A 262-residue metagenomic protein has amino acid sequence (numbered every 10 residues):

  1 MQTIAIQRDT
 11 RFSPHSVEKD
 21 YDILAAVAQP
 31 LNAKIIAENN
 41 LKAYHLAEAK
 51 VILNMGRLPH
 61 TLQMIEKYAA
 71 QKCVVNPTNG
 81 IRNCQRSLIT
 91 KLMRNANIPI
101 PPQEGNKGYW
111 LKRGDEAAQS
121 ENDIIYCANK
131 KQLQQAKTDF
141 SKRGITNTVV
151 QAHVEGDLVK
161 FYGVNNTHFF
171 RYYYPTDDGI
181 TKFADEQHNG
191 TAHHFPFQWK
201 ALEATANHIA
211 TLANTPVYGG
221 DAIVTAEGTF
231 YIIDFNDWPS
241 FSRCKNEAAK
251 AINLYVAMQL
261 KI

Functional and structural regions predicted by a protein language model:
M1-P14, L88, L212-A213, Y218-G219 (+1 more regions): N-terminal non-globular leader segments, chiefly Sec-dependent signal peptides
I4-Q7, A70-Q71, N79-V159, P196 (+1 more regions): Active-site nucleotide/adenylate-binding loops and adjacent lid/helix of ATP-dependent enzymes
R8-P102, A117: Conserved N-proximal alpha/beta basic substrate-recognition cap immediately N-terminal to, or forming the N-lobe
A49-L53, K112, F161-G163, G228-R243: A short beta-strand motif that forms the metal-chelation/ATP-contact edge of phosphoryl-transfer active sites
G56, G114, H153-V154, Y162 (+2 more regions): Anionic group-transfer/hydrolysis microenvironments
Y109, H168-F169, Y218, Y231-D234: Protein kinase-like catalytic core scaffold
F140, V149, H153-E155, V164-D185: Catalytic core of tubulin tyrosine ligase-like
T181-I232, C244, A251-I262: A long amphipathic alpha-helix within ATP-dependent nucleotide-binding catalytic cores
